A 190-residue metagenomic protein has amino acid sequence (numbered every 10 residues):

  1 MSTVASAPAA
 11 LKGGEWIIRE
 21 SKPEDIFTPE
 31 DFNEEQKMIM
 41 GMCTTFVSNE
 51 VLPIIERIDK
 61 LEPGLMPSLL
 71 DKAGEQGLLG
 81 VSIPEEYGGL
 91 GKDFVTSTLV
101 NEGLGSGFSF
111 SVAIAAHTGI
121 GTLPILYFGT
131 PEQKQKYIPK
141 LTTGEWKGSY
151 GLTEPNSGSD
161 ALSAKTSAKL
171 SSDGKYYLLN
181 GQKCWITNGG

Functional and structural regions predicted by a protein language model:
M1-E35: Intrinsic disorder at enzyme termini
S2-G14, G41, N49, G77 (+1 more regions): Alpha-helix capping/hinge segments and adjacent helical runs
K12, E75-G144, N188-G189: Internal helix-loop-helix
E30-V51: Mature N-terminal segment immediately following signal peptide/propeptide cleavage in secreted/periplasmic
Q36, V47, G77, P84 (+5 more regions): Buried hydrophobic positions in well-ordered alpha/beta secondary-structure cores of metabolic enzymes
F46-R57, G148-S149: Short alpha-helical functional segments enriched in proximate histidine and acidic residues
I54-E75: Short secondary-structure junction/hinge motifs that connect adjacent elements
G89-L90, E132-G190: Glycine-rich, Trp-frequent "lid" loop and neighboring beta-strands that shape and gate the flavin cofactor pocket
